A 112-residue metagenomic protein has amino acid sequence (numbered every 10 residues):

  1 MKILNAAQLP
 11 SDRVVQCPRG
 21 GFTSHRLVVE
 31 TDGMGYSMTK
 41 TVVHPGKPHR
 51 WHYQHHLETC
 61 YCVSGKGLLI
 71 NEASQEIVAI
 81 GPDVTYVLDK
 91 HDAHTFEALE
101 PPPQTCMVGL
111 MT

Functional and structural regions predicted by a protein language model:
M1-Y36: A short, N-terminal "cap"/entry segment at the start of jelly-roll beta-barrel domains of the cupin/DSBH fold
T23-S24, S37-Q54, K90: Conserved short histidine dyad/triad with adjacent acidic residue
V42-V43, Q54-L69: Short, conserved beta-strand element in jelly-roll/cupin
K47, H55-H56, V84, D92-A93 (+1 more regions): A generic "binding-loop/recognition-motif" signal
P48-H49, G65-I70, T85: Short beta-strand segments in beta-sandwich/barrel cores
T59, V87, P101-T112: A short hydrophobic beta-strand segment most commonly corresponding to one strand of the jelly-roll/cupin
S74-H91: Short acidic-glycine-tyrosine-enriched beta hairpin
